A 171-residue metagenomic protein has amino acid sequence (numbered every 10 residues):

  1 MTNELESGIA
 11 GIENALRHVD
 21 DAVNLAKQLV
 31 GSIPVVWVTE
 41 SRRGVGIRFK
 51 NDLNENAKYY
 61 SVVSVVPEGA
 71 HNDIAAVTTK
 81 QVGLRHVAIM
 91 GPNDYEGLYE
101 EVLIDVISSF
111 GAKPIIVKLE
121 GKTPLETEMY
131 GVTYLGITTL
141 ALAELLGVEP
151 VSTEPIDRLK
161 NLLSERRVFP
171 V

Functional and structural regions predicted by a protein language model:
M1-V171: A SIS-like phosphosugar-recognition module
